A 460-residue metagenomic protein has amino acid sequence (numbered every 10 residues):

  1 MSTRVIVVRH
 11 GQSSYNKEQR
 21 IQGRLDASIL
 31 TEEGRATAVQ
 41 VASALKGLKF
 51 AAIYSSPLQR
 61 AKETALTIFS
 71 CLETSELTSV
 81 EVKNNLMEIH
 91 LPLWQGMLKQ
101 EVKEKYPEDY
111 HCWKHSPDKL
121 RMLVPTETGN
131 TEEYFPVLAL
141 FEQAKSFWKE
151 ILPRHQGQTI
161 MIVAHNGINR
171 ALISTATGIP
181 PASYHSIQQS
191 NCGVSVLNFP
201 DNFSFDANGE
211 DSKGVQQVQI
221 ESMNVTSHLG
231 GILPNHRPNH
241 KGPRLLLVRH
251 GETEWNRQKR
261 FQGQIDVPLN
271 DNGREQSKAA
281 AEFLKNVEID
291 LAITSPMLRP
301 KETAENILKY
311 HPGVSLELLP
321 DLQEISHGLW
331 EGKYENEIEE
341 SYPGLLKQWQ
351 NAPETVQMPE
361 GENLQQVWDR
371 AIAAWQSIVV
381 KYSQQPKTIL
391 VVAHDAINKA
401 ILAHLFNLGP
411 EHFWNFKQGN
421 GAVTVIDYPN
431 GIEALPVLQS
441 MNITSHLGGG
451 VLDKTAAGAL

Functional and structural regions predicted by a protein language model:
M1-T3, L91-E101, Q158, S174-R249 (+7 more regions): Acidic, low-complexity terminal tails and accessory targeting/binding regions of phosphate-metabolizing enzymes
V5, I151, Q158-G167, L245 (+1 more regions): Generic beta-sheet signal
H10, G34, H165, H250 (+2 more regions): Short, conserved phosphate/pyrophosphate- and ester-handling motifs at nucleotide-, phospho-/glycolipid
S13-A27, T253-D266: Glycine-rich N-terminal loop/short-helix segment of MobA-like nucleotidyltransferase
G23-V39, I265-K278: Short catalytic helix/loop segments, enriched in acidic residues and glycine and frequently bearing histidine
V39-H111, A280-K347: Phosphate-coordination/substrate-recognition cap region in phosphate-metabolizing enzymes
S55-S56, E142, V163-A164, V248 (+3 more regions): Short beta-strand scaffold positions
D109-A139, L345-Q366: Short glycine/proline- and acidic residue-enriched helix-loop micro-motifs that form flexible lids or anion-recognition
